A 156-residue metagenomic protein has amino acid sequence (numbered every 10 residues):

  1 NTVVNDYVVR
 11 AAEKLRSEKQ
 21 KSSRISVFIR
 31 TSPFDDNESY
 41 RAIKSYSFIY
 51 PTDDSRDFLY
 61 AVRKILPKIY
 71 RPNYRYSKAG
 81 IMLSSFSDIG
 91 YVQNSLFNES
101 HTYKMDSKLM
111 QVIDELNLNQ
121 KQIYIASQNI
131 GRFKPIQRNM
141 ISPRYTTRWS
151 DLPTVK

Functional and structural regions predicted by a protein language model:
N1-K156: Basic, low-complexity intrinsically disordered segments
